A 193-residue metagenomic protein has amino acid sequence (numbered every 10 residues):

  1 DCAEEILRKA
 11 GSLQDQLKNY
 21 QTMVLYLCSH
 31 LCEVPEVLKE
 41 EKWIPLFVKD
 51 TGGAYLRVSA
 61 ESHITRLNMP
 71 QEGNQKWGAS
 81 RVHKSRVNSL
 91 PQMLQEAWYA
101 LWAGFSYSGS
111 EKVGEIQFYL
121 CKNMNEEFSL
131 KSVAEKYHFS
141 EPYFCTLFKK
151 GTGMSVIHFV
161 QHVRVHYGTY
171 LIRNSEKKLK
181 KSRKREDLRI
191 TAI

Functional and structural regions predicted by a protein language model:
D1-S110: Hydrophobic helix-rich structural segments at or within alpha/beta enzyme and signaling domains
K42, N125, E176: Short glycine-rich hinge loops at helix-strand junctions in the catalytic core of two-component histidine kinases
N74-G78, E127-S129, K178: Residues at or immediately flanking beta-strands
V87-P91, W98-F118, K122, K131 (+2 more regions): Short, Lys/Arg-enriched, Trp-marked, Pro/Gly-tolerant hinge/linker segments that flank
F118, K122, K150-R189: Terminal helix-turn-helix DNA-binding modules in bacterial transcription factors
L130, E141, C145, L179: Helix-turn-helix DNA-binding elements, focusing on the entry/boundary residues of the two helices that contact DNA
S140-E141, R189-I190: Short coil turns linking two alpha-helices in DNA-binding domains
